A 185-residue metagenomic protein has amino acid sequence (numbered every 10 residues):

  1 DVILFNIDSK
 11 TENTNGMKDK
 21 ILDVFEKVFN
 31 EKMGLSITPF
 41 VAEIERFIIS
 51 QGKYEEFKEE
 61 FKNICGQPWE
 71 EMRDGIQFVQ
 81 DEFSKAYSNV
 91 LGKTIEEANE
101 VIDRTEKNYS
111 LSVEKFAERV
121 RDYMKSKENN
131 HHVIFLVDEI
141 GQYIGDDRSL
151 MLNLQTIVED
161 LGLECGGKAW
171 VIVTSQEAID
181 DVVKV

Functional and structural regions predicted by a protein language model:
D1-F78, E177: P-loop NTPase motor core
L4-N6, E128-R148: Conserved P-loop NTPase "ATPase switch" module shared by AAA+ and STAND
K10-M17, R104-S110, G141-L150: Flexible beta-alpha connector loops of hexameric P-loop NTPases
I21-D23, E114-R119, L150-I157: Well-ordered, non-membrane alpha-helical segments in soluble/globular domains
K32-I37, I102-A117, Y123-H131, D146-D147: A conserved hydrophobic secondary-structure block that centers on an alpha-helix together with its immediately flanking
C65-F116, E128: Long, low-complexity, polar/charged, intrinsically disordered or flexibly structured peripheral segments
R119-K125, N153-W170: Substrate-engagement module of ASCE P-loop NTPases
L161-V185: Sensor-1/coupling segment of RecA-like P-loop NTPase cores
